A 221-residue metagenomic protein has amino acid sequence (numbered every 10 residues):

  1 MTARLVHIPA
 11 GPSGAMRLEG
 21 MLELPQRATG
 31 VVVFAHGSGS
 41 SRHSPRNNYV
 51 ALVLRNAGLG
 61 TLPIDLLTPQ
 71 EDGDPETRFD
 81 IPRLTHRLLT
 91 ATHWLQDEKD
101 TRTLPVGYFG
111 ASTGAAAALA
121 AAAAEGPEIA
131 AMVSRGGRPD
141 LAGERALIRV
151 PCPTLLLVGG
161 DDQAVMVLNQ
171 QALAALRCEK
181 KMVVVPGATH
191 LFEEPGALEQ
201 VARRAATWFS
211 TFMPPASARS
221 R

Functional and structural regions predicted by a protein language model:
L5-L104, L191-G196, Q200-V201: Serine-hydrolase catalytic machinery in alpha/beta-hydrolase-like enzymes
G107-G110, R135: Short beta-strand immediately N-terminal to the catalytic nucleophile in serine-hydrolase-like folds
F109-A118: Gly/Ala-rich beta-loop-alpha elbow adjacent to hydrolase catalytic centers
P127-P139: A conserved short beta-strand
V150, L156-V158: Short beta-strand/loop motif that positions the catalytic acidic residue of the alpha/beta-hydrolase fold
Q163-L168: Conserved alpha/beta-hydrolase "acid-adjacent" motif
L176-L191: Catalytic histidine neighborhood in serine/cysteine hydrolases with alpha/beta-hydrolase-type architecture
A188, G196-R221: Catalytic active-site module of serine/aspartate enzymes centered on a nucleophile-bearing elbow/loop
